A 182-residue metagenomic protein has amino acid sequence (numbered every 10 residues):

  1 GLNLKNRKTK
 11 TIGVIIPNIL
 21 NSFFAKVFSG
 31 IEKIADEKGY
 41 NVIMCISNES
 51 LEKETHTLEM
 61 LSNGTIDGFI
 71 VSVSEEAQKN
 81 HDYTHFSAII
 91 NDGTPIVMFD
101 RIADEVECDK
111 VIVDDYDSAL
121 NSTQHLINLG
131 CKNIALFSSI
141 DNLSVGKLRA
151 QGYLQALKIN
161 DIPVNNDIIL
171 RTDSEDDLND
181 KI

Functional and structural regions predicted by a protein language model:
G1-S29, E37-K38, N48-E49, M60-N63: N-terminal helix-turn-helix/winged-helix DNA-binding helices and compositionally similar short basic alpha-helical
G13, I43, K110: Short aromatic/hydrophobic contact patches that present stacked aromatics for nucleic-acid/ligand binding
N18, E75, I140: Flexible, active-site-proximal loop/turn residues at the rims of small-molecule/cofactor binding pockets and catalytic
K33-Y40, M60-T65, N80-I182: Bacterial carbohydrate/catabolite-sensing allosteric modules
S47, S74, D100-A103: Histidine-centered beta-alpha loop that forms part of the nucleotide-sugar donor binding/catalytic region in diverse
E52-H56: Conserved ATP-dependent adenylate/AMP-binding module captured primarily in the ANL superfamily
D67-F69: Short, Asp-centered acidic motifs that coordinate Mg2+ and/or phosphate in catalytic or ligand-binding sites
